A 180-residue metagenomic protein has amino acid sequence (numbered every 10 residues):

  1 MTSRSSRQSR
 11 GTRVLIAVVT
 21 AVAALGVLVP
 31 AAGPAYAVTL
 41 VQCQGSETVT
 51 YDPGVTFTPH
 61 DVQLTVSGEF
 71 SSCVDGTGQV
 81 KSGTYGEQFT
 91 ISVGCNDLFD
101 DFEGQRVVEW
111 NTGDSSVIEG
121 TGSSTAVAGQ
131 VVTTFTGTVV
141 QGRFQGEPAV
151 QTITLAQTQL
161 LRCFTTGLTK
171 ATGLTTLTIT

Functional and structural regions predicted by a protein language model:
M1-G11: N-terminal secretory signal peptides that target proteins for export/translocation
S9-A23: Sec-dependent N-terminal signal peptides
A17, L25-Q42: C-terminal region of N-terminal signal peptides and the immediate post-cleavage residues of exported proteins
A35-I91, L160-L161, T165-T180: N-terminal segment immediately downstream of the Sec signal-peptide cleavage site in secreted/extracellular proteins
T56-V139: Predominantly extracellular/secreted and cell-surface proteins with exposed, flexible low-complexity segments
F135-A149: Short, solvent-exposed cationic patches
P148-T165: Low-complexity, intrinsically disordered Gly/Pro/Thr-rich segments
